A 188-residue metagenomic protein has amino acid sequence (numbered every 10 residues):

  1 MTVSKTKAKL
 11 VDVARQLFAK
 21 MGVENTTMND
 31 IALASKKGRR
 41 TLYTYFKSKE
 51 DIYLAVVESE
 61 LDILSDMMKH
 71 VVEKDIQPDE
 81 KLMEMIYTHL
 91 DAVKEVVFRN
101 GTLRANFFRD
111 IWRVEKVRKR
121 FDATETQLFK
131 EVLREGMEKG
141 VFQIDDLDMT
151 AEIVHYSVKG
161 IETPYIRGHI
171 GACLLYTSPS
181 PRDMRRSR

Functional and structural regions predicted by a protein language model:
K9, V13, L17-D51, A55: Helix-turn-helix
V11, Y53, V57, L61 (+1 more regions): Amphipathic, non-transmembrane alpha-helical scaffold segments
K20-E24, D75, V96, K139: Short coil/turn segments at alpha/beta junctions that flank glycine-rich nucleotide-binding fingerprints
A55, S59, K69-E95, T150-V154: Hydrophobic alpha-helical connector segments
L90-K130, E138: Short secondary-structure transition hinges
G101-F108, M137-S178: Hydrophobic/aromatic-rich alpha-helical bundle segments in the mid-to-C-terminal region
Y176-R188: Single conserved hydrophobic/aromatic residue that forms the stacking wall/gate of nucleotide- or nucleobase-binding
